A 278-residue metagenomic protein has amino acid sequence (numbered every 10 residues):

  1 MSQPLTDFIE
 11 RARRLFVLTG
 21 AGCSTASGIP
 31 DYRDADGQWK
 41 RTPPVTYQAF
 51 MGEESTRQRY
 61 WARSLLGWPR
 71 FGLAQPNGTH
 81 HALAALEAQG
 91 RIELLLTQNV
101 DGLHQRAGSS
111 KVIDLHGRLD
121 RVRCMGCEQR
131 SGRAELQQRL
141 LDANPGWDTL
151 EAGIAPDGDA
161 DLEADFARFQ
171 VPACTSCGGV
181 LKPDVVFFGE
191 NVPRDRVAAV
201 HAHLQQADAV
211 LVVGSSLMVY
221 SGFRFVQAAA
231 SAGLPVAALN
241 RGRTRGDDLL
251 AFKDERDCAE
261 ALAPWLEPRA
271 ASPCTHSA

Functional and structural regions predicted by a protein language model:
M1-A278: Conserved catalytic core of sirtuin-type NAD+-dependent deacylases
